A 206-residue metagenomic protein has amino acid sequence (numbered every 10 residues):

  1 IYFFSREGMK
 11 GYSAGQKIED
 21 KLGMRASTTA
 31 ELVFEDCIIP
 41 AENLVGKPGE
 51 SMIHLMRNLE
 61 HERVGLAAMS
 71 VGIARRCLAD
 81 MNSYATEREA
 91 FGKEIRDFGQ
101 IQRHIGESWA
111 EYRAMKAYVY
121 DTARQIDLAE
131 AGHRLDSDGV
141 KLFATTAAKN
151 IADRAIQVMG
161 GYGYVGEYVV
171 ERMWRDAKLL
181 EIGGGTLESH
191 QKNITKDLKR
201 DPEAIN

Functional and structural regions predicted by a protein language model:
I1-R76, S83, K93, L187-N206: FAD-binding core of flavoproteins
Y2-F4, E31-V33, G65, E107 (+4 more regions): Structured core elements
M24, A131, L135-N206: Alpha-helix capping/hinge segments and adjacent helical runs
K47-P48, D97, G166: Residue-level signature of the cytosolic catalytic core of signaling kinases
N82-R96, W109-F143, I156-Y164: C-terminal helix-coil-helix/basic helical segment that borders enzyme active sites and/or dimer interfaces and provides
